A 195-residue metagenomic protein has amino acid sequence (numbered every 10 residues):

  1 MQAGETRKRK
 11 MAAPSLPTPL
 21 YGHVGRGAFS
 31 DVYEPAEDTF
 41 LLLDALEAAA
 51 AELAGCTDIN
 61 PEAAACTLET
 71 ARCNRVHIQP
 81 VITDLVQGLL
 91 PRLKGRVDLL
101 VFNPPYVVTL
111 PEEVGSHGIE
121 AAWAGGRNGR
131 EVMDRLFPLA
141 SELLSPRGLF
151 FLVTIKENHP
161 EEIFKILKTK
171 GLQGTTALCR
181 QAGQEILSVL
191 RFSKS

Functional and structural regions predicted by a protein language model:
M1-S195: Auxiliary N-terminal substrate/complex-recognition segments of SAM-dependent methyltransferases
